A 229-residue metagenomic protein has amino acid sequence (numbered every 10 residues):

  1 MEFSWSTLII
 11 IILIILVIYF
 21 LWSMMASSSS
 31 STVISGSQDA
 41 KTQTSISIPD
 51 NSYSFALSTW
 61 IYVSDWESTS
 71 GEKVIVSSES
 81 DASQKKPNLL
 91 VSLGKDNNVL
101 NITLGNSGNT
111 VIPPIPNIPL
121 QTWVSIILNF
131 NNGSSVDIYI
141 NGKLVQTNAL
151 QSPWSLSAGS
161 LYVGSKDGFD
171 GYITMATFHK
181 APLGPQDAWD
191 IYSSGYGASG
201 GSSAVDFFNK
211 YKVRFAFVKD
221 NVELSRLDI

Functional and structural regions predicted by a protein language model:
M1-I229: Extracellular glycan-associated modules
